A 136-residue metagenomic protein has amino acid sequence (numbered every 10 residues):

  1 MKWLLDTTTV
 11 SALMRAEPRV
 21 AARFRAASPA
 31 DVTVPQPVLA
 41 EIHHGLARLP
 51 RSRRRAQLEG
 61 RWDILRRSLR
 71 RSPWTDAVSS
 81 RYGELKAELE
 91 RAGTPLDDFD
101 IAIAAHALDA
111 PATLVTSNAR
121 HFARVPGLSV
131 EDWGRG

Functional and structural regions predicted by a protein language model:
M1, A104, L108-G136: Acidic, PIN/NYN-like endoribonuclease modules and their adjacent C-terminal/linker elements
M1-V38, L46-D63, R91, R120 (+1 more regions): Short, well-structured N-terminal submotif of metal-dependent ribonuclease cores
V20, L96, V130: Short clusters of hydrophobic/aromatic residues that line enzyme substrate/ligand-binding pockets
H44-S52, S68-V115: Active-site neighborhoods of divalent-metal-dependent phosphate/nucleic-acid chemistry enzymes
